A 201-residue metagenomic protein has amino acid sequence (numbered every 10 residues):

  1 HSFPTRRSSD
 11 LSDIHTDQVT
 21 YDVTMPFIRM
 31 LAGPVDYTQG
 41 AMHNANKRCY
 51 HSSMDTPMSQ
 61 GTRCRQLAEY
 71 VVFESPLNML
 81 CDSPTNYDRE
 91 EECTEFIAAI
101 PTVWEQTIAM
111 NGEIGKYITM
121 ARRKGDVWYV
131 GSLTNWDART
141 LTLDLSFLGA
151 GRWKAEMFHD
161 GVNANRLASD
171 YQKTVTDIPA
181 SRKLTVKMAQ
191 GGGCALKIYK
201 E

Functional and structural regions predicted by a protein language model:
H1-S8: Short, small-residue-biased leader/transition segments that mark boundaries at the very start of proteins
S8, V175-E201: C-terminal beta-strand-rich structural cap/linker in extracellular carbohydrate-active enzymes
M25-D88: Catalytic grooves of carbohydrate-active enzymes
V72, V130, G191: Conserved, mostly hydrophobic/aromatic
D82-Y129, L133, N165-S169: Glycan-recognition and catalytic regions of carbohydrate-active enzymes
Y87-C93, W136-D137, S146-N163: Active/binding-pocket-proximal capping segment
I114-K154, C194-A195: Carbohydrate-binding surface patches
M157-S181: Solvent-exposed beta-strand/loop surfaces of large extracellular or lumenal domains
